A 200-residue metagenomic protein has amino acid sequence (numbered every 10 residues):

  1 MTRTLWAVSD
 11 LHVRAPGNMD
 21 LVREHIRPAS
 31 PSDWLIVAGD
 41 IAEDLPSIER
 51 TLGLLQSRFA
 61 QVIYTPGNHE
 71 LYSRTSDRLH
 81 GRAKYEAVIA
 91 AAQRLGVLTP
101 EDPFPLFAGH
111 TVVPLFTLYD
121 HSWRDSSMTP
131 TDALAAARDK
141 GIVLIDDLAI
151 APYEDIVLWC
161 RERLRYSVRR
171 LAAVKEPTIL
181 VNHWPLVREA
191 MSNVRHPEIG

Functional and structural regions predicted by a protein language model:
M1-W6, F104-P114, P177: Beta-strand-turn-beta hairpins that frame and shape the catalytic cleft of phosphate-ester-processing enzymes
M1-Y64, L71-S76: N-terminal active-site segment of His-dependent metallophosphoesterases
H12-N18, A42-P46, H69-H80, F104-F107 (+2 more regions): Active-site environment of divalent metal-dependent phosphoester hydrolases
R50-Q56, T99-A108, R163-T178: Short amphipathic alpha-helices and their capping/turn segments at secondary-structure boundaries
T65-G67, D102, L115, V181: Generic beta-sheet signal
R74-A83, V194-G200: Short, flexible/disordered intra-domain loops and linkers
S76-E101: Glycine/small-residue-rich loop that forms an oxyanion/phosphate-binding "nest" at active or ligand-binding sites
V113-L180, W184-G200: Active-site-proximal loop/helix segment associated with metal-binding centers of metalloenzymes
